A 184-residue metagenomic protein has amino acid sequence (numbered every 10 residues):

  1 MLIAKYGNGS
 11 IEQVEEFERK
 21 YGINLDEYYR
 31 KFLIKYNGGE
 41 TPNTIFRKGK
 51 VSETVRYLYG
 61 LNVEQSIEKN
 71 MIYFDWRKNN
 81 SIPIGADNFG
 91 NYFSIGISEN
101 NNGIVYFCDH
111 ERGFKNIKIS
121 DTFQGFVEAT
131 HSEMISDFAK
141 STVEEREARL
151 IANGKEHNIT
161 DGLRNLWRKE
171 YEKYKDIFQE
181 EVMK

Functional and structural regions predicted by a protein language model:
M1-Y92, N158-K184: A surface-exposed partner-binding patch
G39-A152: Long, low-complexity, intrinsically disordered segments enriched in glycines and aromatic residues
L150, G154-T160: Protein C-terminal end segments and domain termini
